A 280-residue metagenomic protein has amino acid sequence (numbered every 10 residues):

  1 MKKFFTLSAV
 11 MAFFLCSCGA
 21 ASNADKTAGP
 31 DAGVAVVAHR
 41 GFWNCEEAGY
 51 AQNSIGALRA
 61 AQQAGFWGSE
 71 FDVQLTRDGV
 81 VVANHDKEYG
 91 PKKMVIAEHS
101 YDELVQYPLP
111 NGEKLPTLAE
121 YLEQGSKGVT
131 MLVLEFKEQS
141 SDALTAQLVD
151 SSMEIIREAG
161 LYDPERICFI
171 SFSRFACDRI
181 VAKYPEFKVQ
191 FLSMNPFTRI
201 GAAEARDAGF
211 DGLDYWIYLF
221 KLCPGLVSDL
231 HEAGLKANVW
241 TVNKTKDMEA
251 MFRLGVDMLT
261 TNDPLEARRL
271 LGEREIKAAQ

Functional and structural regions predicted by a protein language model:
M1-G29: Bacterial Sec-dependent N-terminal signal peptides
C18-Q280: Phosphate-group recognition and catalysis centered on beta-loop-alpha active-site segments
